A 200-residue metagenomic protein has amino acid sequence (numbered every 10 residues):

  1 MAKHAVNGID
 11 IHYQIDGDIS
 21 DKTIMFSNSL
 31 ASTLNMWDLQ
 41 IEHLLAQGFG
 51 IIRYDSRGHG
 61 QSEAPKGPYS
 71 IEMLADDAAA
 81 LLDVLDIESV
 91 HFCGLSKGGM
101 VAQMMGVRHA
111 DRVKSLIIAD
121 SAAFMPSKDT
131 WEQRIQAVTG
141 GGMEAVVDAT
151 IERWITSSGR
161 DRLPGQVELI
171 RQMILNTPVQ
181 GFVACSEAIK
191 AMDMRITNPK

Functional and structural regions predicted by a protein language model:
V6-G8, I19-D21, D83-S89, A110-D111: Active-site acidic short loop of glycosyltransferases
N7-E63: Conserved HGGG/HGGXW glycine-rich cap/lid loop of the alpha/beta-hydrolase fold
N28-L30, V90, G94-S96: Conserved alpha/beta-hydrolase "nucleophile elbow" surrounding the catalytic nucleophile
D55, H91, K114-I117: Residue in the alpha/beta-hydrolase core beta-strand immediately N-terminal to the catalytic nucleophile
S70-A78, S127, M143: Conserved donor sugar-nucleotide recognition element shared by glycan-biosynthetic enzymes
E72-V90: Conserved acidic catalytic loop of the alpha/beta-hydrolase fold
M100-R108, R112-A145: Flexible "cap/lid" loop of the alpha/beta hydrolase fold
P126-D129, G140-P199: Conserved alpha/beta-hydrolase catalytic His-Asp/Glu region
